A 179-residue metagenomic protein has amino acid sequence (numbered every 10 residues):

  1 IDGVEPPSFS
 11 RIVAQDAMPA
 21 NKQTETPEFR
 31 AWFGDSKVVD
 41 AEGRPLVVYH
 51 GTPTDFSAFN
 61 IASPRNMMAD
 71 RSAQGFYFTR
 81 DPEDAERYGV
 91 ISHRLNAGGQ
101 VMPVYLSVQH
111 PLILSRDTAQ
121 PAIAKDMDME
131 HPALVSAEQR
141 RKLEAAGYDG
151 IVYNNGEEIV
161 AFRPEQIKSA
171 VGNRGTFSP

Functional and structural regions predicted by a protein language model:
I1-P179: Active-site and NAD+-binding cores of ADP-ribose-processing enzymes
